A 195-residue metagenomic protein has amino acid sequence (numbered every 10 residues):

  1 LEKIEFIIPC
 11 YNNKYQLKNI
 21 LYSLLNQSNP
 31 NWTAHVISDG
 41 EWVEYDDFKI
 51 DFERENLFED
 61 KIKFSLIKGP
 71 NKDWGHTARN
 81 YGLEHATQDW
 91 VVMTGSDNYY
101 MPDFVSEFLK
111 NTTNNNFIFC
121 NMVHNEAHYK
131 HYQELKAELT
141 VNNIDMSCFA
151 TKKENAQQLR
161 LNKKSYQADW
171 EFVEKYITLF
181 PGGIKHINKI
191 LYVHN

Functional and structural regions predicted by a protein language model:
K3-E5, S23, T33, E171: Cell-envelope/extracellular polymer assembly enzymes that use nucleotide-activated donors
N13-N26: Short, well-formed alpha-helical segments that are part of the catalytic scaffolds of diverse glycosyltransferases
L25-K68: Acidic donor-binding segment of Leloir-type glycosyltransferases
G69-A86: Glycine-rich, basic loop-to-helix element that forms the pyrophosphate-binding segment of sugar-nucleotide handling
V91: Short aromatic/hydrophobic "clamp" motif used to bind/position activated sugar donors
G95-Y99: The conserved acidic donor/metal-binding loop of glycosyltransferases
V105-H131: Conserved donor NDP-sugar-binding/catalytic core segment of glycosyltransferases
A137-N195: Conserved nucleotide-sugar donor-binding catalytic segment
